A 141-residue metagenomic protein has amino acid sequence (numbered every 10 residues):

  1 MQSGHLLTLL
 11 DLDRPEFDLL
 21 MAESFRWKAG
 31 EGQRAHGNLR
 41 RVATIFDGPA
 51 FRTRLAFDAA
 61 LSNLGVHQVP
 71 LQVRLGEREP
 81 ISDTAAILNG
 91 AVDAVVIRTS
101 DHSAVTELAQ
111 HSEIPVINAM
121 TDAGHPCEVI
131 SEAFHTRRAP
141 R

Functional and structural regions predicted by a protein language model:
M1-T53: Positively charged, low-complexity intrinsically disordered leader regions
A35-R137: Phosphate/diphosphate ligand-binding glycine-rich loop within oxidoreductases
A139-R141: Short, intrinsically disordered, charge-balanced linker/junction segments flanking boundaries in proteins
